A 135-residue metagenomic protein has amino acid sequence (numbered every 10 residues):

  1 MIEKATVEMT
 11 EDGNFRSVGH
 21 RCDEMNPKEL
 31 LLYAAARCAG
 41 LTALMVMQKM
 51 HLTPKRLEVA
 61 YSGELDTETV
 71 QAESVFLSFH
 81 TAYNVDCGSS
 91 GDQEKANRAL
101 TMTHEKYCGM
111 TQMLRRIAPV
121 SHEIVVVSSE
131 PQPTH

Functional and structural regions predicted by a protein language model:
M1-A34, L41-H135: Extended beta-strand/beta-hairpin segments
